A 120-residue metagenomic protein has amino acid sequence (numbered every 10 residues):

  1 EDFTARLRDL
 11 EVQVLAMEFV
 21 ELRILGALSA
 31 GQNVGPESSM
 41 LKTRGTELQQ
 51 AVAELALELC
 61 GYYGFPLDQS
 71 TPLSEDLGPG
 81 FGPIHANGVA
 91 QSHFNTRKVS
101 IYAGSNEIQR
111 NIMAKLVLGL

Functional and structural regions predicted by a protein language model:
E1-L120: Alpha-helical interface subdomain recognition
